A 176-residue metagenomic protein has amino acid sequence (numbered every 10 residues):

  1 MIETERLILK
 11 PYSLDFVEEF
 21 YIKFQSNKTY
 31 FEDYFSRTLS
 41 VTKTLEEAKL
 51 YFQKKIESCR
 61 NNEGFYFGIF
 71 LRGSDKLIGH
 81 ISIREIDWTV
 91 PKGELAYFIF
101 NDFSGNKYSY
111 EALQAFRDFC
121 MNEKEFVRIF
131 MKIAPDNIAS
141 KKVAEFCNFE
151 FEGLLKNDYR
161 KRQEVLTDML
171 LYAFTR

Functional and structural regions predicted by a protein language model:
M1-E19, K23-D33, Y66, F70-R176: Acyl-donor (CoA/ACP) binding surface of acyl/acetyltransferases
E32-K54: Conserved GNAT-fold acetyl-CoA-binding loop/helix
S40-V41, Q53-G68: A short helix-loop-beta-strand connector motif used in the catalytic cores of GNAT acetyltransferases and, in some
